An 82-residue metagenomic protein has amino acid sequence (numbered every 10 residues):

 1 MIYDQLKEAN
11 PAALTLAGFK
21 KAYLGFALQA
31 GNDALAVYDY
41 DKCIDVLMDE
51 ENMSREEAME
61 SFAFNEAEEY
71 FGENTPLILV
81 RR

Functional and structural regions predicted by a protein language model:
M1-R82: C-terminal alpha-helical interaction appendages
